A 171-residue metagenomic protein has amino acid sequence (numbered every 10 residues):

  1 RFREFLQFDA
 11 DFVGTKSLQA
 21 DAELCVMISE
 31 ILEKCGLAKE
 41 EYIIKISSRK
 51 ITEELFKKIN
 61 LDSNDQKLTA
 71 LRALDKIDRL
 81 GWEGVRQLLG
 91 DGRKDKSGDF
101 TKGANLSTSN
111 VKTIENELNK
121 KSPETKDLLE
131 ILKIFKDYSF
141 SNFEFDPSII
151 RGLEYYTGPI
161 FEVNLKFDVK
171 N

Functional and structural regions predicted by a protein language model:
R1-F143, P147-Y155, E162-K170: Extended, charged alpha-beta segments that form solvent-exposed binding/catalytic grooves in nucleic-acid-handling
